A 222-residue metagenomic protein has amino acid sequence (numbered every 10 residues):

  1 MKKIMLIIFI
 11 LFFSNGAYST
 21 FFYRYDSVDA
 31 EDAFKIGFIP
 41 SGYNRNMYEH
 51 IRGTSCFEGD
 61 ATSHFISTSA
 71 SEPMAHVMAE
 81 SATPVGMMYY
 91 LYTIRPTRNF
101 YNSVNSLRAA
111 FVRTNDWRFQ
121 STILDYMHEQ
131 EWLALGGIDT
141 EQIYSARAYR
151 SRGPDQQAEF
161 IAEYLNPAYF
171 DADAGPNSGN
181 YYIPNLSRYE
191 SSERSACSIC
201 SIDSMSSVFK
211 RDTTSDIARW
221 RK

Functional and structural regions predicted by a protein language model:
I4-F13: Sec-dependent N-terminal signal peptides
N15-K222: NAD-dependent ADP-ribosyltransferases
